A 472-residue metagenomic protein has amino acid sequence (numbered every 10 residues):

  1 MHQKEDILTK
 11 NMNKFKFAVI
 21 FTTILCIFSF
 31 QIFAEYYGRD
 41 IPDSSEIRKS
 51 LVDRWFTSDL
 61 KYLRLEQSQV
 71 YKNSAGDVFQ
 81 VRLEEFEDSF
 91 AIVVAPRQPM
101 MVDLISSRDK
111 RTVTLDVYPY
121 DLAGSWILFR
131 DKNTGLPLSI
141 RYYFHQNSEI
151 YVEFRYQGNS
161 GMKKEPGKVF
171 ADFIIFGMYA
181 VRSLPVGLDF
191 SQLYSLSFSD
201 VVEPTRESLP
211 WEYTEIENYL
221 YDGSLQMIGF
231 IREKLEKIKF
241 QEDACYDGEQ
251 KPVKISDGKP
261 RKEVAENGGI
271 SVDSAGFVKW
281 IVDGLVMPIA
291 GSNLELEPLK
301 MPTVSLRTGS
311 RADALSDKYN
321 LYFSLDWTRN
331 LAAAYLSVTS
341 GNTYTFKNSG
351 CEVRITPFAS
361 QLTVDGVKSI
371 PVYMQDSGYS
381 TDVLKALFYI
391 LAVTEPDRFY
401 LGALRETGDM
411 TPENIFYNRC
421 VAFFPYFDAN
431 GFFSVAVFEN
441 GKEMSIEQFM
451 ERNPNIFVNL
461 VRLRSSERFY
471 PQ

Functional and structural regions predicted by a protein language model:
H2-Q3: Low-complexity, intrinsically disordered or signal/transmembrane-proximal segments
L8-V19: Bacterial N-terminal signal peptides that target proteins for export
F21-T22, I32: Cleavable N-terminal signal peptides
A34-Q472: Cysteine-nucleophile amide-bond enzymes
